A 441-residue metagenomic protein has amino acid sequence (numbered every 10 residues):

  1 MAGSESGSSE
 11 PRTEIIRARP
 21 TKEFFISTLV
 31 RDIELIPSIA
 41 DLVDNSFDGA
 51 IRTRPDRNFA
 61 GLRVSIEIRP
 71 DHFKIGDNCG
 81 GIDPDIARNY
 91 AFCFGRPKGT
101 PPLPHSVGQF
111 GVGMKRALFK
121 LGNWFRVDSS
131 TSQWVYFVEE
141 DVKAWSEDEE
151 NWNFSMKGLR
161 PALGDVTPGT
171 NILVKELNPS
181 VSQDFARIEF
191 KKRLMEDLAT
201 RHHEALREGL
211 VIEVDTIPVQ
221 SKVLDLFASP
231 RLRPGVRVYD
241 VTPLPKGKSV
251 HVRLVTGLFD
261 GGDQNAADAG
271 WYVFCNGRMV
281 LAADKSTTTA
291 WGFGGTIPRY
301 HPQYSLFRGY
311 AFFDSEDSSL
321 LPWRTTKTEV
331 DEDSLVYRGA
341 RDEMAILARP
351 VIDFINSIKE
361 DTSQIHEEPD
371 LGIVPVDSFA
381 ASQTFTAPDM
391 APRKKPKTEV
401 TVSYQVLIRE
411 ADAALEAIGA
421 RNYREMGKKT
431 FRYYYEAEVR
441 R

Functional and structural regions predicted by a protein language model:
M1-G61, D85-N89, V406-R409, A413 (+2 more regions): Bergerat-fold GHKL ATPase/HATPase_c domain
P20-D32, L103-S106, G158, L173-I188 (+3 more regions): Short hinge/gating elements
E34-S38, A87, A186-L194, H202 (+1 more regions): Short amphipathic alpha-helical segments
F47-P102: Conserved beta-strand-loop-beta-strand hairpin that lines the nucleotide-binding pocket of ATP/GTP-utilizing enzymes
P101-V214: GHKL-type ATPase core
T131-Q133, V214-P218, G277, S315: Residue-level detection of beta-strand-connecting loop/turn positions
H203-L244: Accessory nucleic acid-recognition modules appended to NTPase machines
V223, R233-R441: Charged regulatory segments coupled to nucleotide-binding catalytic modules in large multidomain enzymes
